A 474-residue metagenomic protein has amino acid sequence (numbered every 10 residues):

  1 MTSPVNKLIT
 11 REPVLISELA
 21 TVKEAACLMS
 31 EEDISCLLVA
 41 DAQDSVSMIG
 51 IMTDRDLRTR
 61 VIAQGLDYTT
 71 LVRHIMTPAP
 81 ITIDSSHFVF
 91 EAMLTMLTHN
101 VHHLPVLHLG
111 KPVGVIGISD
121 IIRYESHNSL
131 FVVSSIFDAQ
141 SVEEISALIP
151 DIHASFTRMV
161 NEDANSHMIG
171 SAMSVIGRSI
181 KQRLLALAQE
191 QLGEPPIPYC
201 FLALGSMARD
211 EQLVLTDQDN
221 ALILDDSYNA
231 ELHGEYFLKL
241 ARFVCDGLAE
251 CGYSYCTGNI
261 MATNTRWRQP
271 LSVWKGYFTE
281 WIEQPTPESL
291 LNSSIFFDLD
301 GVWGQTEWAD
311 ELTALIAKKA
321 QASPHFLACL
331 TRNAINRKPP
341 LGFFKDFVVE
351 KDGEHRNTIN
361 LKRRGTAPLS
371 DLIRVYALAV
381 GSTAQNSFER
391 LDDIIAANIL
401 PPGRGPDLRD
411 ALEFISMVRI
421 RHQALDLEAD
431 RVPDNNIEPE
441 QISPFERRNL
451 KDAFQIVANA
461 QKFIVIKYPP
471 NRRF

Functional and structural regions predicted by a protein language model:
M1-R11, M48-H99, P112-M159: Tandem CBS (Bateman) regulatory domains
N6, A26-S30, D41, I49 (+5 more regions): Replace "in large, NTP-powered and nucleic-acid-processing enzymes" with "in large, NTP-powered factors and other
L15-D33, A40-D41, T82-N100, L107: The conserved cystathionine-beta-synthase
E31, A63, D67, A186-E190: Conserved helix-loop functional segments at active or binding sites
D41, T53, M76, H108 (+1 more regions): A cytosolic small-molecule/anion-sensing beta-strand core signal
A42, S119-I121, L224-Y228: Short beta-strand-to-loop transition segments that serve as allosteric relay/switch motifs in sensory/regulatory domains
V133-F474: A nucleotide- and high-energy phosphate-metabolite-utilizing enzyme signature
